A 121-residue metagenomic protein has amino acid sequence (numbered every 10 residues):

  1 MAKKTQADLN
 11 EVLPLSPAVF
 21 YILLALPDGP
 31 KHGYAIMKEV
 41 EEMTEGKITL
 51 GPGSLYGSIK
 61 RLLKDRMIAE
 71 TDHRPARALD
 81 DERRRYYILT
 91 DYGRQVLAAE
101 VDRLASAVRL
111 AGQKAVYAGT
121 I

Functional and structural regions predicted by a protein language model:
M1-E11: Short, Lys/Arg-enriched N-terminal segment that forms or immediately precedes the first helix of a structured domain
K3, Y92-I121: Amphipathic alpha-helical dimerization/coiled-coil segments that flank or bridge DNA-binding/regulatory modules
N10-S54: N-terminal helix-turn-helix DNA-binding core of bacterial DNA-binding proteins
L55-L62: Basic amphipathic alpha-helical segments that dock to polyanions
D65-D80: Beta-hairpin "wing" of winged helix-turn-helix
R83: Exposed loop/turn and edge beta-strand positions of beta-sandwich/beta-sheet ligand-binding modules
